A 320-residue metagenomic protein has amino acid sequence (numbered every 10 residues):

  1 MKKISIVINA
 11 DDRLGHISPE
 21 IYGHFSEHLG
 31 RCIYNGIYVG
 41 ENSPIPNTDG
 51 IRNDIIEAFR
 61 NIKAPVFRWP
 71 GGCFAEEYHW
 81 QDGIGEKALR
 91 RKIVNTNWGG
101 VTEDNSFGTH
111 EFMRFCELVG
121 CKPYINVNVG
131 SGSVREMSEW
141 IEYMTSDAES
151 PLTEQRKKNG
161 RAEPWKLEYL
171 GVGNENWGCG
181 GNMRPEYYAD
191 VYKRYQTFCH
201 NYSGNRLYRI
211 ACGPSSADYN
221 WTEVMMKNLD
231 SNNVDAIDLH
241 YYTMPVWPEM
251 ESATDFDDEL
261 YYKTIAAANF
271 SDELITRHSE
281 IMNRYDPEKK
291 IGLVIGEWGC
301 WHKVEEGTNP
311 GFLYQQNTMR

Functional and structural regions predicted by a protein language model:
M1-E223, K227-A236, S271-D272, T276-G296 (+2 more regions): Non-catalytic accessory regions flanking glycosidase/transglycosidase catalytic cores in CAZymes
G173-C179, T243-V246, L260-T264, C300: Conserved radical SAM core fold
V234, D238-P248: Anion-binding catalytic surfaces of enzymes that hydrolyze or transfer phosphate/sulfate esters
M244-Y262, G307-P310: Active-site His/acidic residue clusters
A266-F270: Beta-strand-rich domain onsets/edges
